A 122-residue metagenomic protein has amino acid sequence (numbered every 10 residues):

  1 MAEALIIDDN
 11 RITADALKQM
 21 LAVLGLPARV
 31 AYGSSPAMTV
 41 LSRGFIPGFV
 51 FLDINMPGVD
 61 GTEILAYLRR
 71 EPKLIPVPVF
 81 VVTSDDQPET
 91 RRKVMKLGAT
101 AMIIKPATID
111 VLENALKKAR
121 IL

Functional and structural regions predicted by a protein language model:
D15-V23: Charged docking surfaces used in two-component/phosphorelay signaling
G25-G33, V40: Short hydrophobic/Thr-rich beta-strand motif most characteristic of the beta2 strand and flanking loop of CheY-like
F45-F51: Active-site beta3 strand of CheY-like receiver
D53, T83: Active-site residues of response regulator receiver
M56: Receiver (REC) domain active-site loop signature in two-component systems and cognate sites in sensor histidine kinases
T100: Short, glycine/charged-rich "phosphate-handling" switch motifs in NTP-dependent and phosphotransfer domains
A107-L116: C-terminal output helix
